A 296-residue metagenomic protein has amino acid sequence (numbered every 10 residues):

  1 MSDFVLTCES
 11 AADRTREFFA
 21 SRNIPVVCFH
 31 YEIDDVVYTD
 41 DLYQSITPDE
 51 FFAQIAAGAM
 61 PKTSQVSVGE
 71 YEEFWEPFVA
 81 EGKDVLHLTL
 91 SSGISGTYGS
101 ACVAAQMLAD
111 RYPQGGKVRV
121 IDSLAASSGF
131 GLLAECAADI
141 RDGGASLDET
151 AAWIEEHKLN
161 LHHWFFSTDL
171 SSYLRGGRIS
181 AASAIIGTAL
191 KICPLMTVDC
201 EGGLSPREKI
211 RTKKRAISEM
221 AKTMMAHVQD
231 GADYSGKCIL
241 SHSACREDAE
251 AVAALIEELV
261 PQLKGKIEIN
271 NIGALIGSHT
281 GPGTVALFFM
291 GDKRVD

Functional and structural regions predicted by a protein language model:
D3-V5, A11-H30, T97, A101-Q106 (+3 more regions): Mixed-charge interfacial surface used for oligomerization/domain docking and macromolecular partner engagement
V5-E70: N-terminal glycine-rich anion-binding loop in soluble enzyme alpha/beta folds
D34, G93, G202: Positions that flank functional sites
S45-F52, W75, A80, M107: A short glycine/small-residue-enriched secondary-structure motif
A56-S92, G99-V103, L147, A151: Glycine-rich phosphate- or other oxyanion-binding loops that anchor nucleotides, phosphorylated ligands
T89-S91, I121-L124: Short beta-strand->loop
